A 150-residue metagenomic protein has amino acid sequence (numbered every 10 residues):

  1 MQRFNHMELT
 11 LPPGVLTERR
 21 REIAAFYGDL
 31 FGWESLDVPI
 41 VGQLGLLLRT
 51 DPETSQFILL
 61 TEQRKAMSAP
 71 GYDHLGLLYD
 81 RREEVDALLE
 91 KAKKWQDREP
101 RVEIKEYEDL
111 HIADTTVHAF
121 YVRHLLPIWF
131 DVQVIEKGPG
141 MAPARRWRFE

Functional and structural regions predicted by a protein language model:
Q2-N5, W95-E150: Vicinal oxygen chelate
N5-L16, M67-K93, H118-R123: Vicinal oxygen chelate
E8-F26, R81-R82, K93-E99, E108-I112: Short, charged helix-to-loop "capping" segments that act as catalytic/coupling loops
E8-S55, W147-F149: Core segments of cupin and vicinal oxygen chelate
P13-V15, T54, R81-E83, I128 (+1 more regions): Residues that cap or initiate secondary-structure elements
R19, V85-A87, V132, A142: Short acidic, gly/pro-rich beta-turn/loop elements at beta-sheet edges and active-site/ligand-binding grooves
D29-G32, E90-K94: Short, intrinsically disordered, mixed-charge
W33-P70, V122, I128-E136: Conserved short beta-strand elements that form part of the metal-binding/catalytic scaffold of enzyme active sites
